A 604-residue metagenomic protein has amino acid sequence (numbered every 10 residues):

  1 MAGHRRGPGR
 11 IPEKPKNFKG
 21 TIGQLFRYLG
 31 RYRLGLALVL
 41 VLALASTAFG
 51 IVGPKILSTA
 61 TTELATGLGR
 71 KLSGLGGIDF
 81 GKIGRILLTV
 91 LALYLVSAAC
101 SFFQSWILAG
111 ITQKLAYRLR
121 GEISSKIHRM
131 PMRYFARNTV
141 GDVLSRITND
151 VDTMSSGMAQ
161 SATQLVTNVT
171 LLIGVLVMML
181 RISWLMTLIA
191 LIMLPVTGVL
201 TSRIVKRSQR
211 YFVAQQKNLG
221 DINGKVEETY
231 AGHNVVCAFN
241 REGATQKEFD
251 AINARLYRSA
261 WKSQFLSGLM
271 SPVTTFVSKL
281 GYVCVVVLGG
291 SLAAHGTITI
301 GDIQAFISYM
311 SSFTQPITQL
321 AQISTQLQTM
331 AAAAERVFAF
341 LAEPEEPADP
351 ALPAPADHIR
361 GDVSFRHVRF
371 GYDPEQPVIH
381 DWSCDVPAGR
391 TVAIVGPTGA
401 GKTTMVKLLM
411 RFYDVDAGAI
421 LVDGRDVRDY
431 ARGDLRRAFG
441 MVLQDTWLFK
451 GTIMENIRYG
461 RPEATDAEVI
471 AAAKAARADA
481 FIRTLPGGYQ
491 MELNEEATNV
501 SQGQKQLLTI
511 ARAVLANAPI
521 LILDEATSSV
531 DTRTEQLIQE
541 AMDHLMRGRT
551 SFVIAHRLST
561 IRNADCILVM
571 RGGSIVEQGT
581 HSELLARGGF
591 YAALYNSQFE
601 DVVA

Functional and structural regions predicted by a protein language model:
P12, G20-T21, L29, L108 (+2 more regions): Juxtamembrane loop-to-helix connectors within ABC transporter transmembrane domains
G23-F26, L34-T59, V90, S105-A109 (+4 more regions): Alpha-helical segments in transporter systems
R31, G35-A48, T59, Q160-A214 (+2 more regions): Transmembrane helices of ABC transporter permease
L36-C100, L180-L185, V283, A294-I300: Transmembrane helix-loop-helix hairpins at lipid-water interfaces of multipass membrane proteins, especially the type-1
G67, M178-I192, K262-E335, F340-L341: Helix-loop-helix
M132-R133, N149-M158, A162, R207-G224 (+5 more regions): An intracellular "coupling" helix at the cytosolic face of ABC transporter transmembrane type-1 domains
D349-P350, A356-A604: ABC-type nucleotide-binding domain
